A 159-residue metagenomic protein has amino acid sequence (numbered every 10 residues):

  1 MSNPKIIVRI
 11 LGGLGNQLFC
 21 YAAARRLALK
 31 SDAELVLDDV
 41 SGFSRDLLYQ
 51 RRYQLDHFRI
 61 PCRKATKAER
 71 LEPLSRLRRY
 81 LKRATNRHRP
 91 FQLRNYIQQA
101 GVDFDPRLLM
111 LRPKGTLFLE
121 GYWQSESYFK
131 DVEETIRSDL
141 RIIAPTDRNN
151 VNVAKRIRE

Functional and structural regions predicted by a protein language model:
M1-S2, R112: Flexible, charged surface loops at secondary-structure boundaries
S2-L14, L18-F19, R26-A84: Lumenal/extracellular "mature" regions of secretory-pathway glycan-modifying transferases
Q50-E159: Secretory-pathway luminal glycosyltransferase catalytic domains
